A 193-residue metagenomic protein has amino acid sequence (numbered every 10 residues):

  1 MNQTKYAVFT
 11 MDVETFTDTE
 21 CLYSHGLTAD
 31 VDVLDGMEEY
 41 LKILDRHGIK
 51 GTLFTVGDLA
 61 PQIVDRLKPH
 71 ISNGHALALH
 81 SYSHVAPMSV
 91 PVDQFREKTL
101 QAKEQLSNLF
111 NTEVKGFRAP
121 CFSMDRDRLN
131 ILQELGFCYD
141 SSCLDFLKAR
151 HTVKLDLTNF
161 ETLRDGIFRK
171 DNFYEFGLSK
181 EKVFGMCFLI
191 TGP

Functional and structural regions predicted by a protein language model:
N2-N73: Active-site beta->alpha N-cap acidic-glycine motif
Q3-A7, H47-G51, S72-A76, F110-K115 (+2 more regions): Short, well-ordered coil/turn segments that N-cap beta-strands
F9-M11, L79, Y139-S141: Active-site flanking residues adjacent to catalytic metal/cofactor-binding acidic residues
D12, L44, L53, L77-H80 (+3 more regions): Conserved, mostly hydrophobic/aromatic
A29-L34, T52-D65, V85-R96, R118-R126 (+1 more regions): Acidic-and-aromatic substrate-binding clefts and catalytic sites of carbohydrate-active enzymes
P61-L77, L129-D140: Short, electropositive alpha-helical surface patch
R96-L106: An active-site-proximal "capping" alpha-helix that borders the catalytic cofactor pocket
N108, T112-K115, A119-P193: Active-site-adjacent pocket scaffolds in enzyme catalytic domains
